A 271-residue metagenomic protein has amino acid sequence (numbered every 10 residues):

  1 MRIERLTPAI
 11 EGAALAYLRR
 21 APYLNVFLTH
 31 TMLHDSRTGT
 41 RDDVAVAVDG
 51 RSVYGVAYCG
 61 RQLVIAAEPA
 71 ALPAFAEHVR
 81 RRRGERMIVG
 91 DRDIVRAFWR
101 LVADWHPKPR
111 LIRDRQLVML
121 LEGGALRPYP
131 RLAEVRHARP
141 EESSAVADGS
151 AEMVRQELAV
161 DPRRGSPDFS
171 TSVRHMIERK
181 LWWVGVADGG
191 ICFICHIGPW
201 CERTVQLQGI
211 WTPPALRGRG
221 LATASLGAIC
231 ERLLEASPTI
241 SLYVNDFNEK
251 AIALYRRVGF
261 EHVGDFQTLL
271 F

Functional and structural regions predicted by a protein language model:
M1-F27, G124-R163: Short amphipathic alpha-helix that is part of the acyltransferase structural core
R2-L6, A16-P22, T29-R83, M87 (+1 more regions): Conserved donor-binding loop and adjoining core beta-sheet/short helix segment in diverse acyl/aminoacyl transferases
G50-R51, Y58-Q62, G124, Q156-A159 (+1 more regions): Acetyl-CoA-dependent GNAT
R51-V53, Y58-L132, L269: Acyl-donor-binding surface of acyltransferase catalytic domains
A70-H78, G209-P214, G218-L234, I252-R257: Conserved acetyl-CoA-binding loop-helix of GNAT-fold acetyltransferases
R83-R92, T204, L233-Y243: Conserved GNAT acetyl-CoA-binding A-motif
V89-V95, P214, L242-A253, L269-F271: Conserved beta-strand-loop-alpha-helix junction that forms the acyl-donor binding cleft
D93-L111, T223, D246-G264: Conserved active-site alpha-helix within GNAT-family acetyltransferase domains
